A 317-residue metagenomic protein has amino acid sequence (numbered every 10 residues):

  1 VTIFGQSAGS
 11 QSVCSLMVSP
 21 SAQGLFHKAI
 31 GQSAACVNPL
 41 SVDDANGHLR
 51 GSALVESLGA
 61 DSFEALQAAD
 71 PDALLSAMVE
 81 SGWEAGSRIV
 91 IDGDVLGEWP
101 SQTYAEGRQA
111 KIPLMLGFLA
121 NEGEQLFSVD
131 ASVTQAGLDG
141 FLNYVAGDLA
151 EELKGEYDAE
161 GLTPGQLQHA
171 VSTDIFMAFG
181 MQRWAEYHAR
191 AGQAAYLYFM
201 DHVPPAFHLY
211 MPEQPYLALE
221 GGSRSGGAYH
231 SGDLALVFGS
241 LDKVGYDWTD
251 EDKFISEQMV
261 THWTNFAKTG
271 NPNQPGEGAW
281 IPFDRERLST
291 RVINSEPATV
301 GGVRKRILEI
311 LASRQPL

Functional and structural regions predicted by a protein language model:
V1-S7: Alpha/beta-hydrolase fold nucleophile elbow
F4, M17-S19, I30-S33, L116-F118 (+2 more regions): Alpha/beta-hydrolase-fold catalytic nucleophile elbow
S10-A22: Short glycine-enriched nucleophile-adjacent loop and the immediately C-terminal alpha-helix near the catalytic center
V18, I91, A120, G239 (+1 more regions): Residues at helix-coil transition
Q23, K28, Q32-Y144, Q166-R190 (+1 more regions): Substrate-access "cap/lid" subdomains that shape and gate the entrance to catalytic or ligand-binding pockets
C36-V42, P100-S101, G140, A159-I175 (+3 more regions): Active-site rim elements
Q135-L162, A228: Active-site-proximal cap/lid insertion segments
F179-Q182, E186-L317: Mobile gating loops/cap/lid regions near enzyme active sites that modulate substrate access
